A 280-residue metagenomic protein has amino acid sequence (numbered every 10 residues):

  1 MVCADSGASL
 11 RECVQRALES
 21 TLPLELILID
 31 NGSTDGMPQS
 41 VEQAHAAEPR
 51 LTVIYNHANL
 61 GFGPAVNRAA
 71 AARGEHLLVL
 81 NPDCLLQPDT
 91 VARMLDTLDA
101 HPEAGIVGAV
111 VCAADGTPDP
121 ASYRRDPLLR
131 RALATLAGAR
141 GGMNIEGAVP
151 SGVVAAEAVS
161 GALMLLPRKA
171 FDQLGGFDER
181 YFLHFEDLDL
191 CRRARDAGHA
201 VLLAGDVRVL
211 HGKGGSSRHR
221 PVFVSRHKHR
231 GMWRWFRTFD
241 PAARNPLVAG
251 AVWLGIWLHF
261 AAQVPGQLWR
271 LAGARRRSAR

Functional and structural regions predicted by a protein language model:
A8, D30-Q39, A58: A conserved acidic beta->alpha catalytic loop
Q15-L24: Short, acidic, metal-binding catalytic loop of nucleotide-sugar glycosyltransferases
Y55-R73: Glycine-rich, basic loop-to-helix element that forms the pyrophosphate-binding segment of sugar-nucleotide handling
L77: Short aromatic/hydrophobic "clamp" motif used to bind/position activated sugar donors
P88-P120: Conserved donor NDP-sugar-binding/catalytic core segment of glycosyltransferases
D126-E157, G161: Short, flexible, basic/aromatic active-site loop/helix in glycosyltransferases
E157-R208: A short, conserved alpha-helix in the catalytic core of glycosyltransferases
R192-L271: Active-site-adjacent helix/loop segment of glycosyltransferases that harbors family-specific signature motifs
